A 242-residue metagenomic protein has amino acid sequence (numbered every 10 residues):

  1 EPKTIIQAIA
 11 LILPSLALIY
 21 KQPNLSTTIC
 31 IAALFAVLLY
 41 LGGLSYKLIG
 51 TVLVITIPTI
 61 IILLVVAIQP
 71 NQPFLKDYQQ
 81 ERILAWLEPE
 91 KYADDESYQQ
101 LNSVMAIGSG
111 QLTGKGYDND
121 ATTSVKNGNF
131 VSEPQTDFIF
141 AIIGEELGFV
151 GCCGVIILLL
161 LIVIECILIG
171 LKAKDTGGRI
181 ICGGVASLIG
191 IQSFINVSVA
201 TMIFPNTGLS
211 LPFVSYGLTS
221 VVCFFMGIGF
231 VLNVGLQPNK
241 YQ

Functional and structural regions predicted by a protein language model:
E1-L101, A141-T201, M226-F230: Hydrophobic alpha-helical transmembrane segments of multi-pass inner membrane proteins, especially in bacterial systems
K21, Q79-R82, G108, T113 (+3 more regions): Glycine-rich, flexible loop/turn motifs
K21-P23, T27, Q111, K115 (+1 more regions): Glycine/serine-rich anion-binding loops at beta->alpha junctions that coordinate negatively charged ligand groups
I31, N119-K126, L158, T201-S210 (+1 more regions): Re-entrant/interfacial helical elements at transmembrane boundaries that shape and gate the permeation pathway
V104: Hydrophobic pocket-lining "lid/loop/helix" segments that shape and contact the acyl-thioester
I107, Q111-L147: Long extracytoplasmic/lumenal interhelical loops at the membrane interface of multi-pass membrane proteins
Q192-Q242: A juxtamembrane structural motif centered on a specific transmembrane helix
